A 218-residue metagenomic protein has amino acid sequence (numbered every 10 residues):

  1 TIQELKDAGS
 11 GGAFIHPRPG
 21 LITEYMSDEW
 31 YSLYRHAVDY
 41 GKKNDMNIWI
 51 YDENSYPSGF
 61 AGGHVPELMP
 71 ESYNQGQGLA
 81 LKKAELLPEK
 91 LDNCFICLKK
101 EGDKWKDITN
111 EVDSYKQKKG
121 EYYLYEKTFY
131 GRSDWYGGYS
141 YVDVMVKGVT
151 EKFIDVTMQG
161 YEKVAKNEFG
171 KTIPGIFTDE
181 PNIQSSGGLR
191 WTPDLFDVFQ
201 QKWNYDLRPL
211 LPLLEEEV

Functional and structural regions predicted by a protein language model:
T1-A8, M26-V218: Mature extracytoplasmic enzyme cores
H16-M26: Glycine-rich, proline-tolerant flexible connector loops at the mouths of alpha/beta enzymes
